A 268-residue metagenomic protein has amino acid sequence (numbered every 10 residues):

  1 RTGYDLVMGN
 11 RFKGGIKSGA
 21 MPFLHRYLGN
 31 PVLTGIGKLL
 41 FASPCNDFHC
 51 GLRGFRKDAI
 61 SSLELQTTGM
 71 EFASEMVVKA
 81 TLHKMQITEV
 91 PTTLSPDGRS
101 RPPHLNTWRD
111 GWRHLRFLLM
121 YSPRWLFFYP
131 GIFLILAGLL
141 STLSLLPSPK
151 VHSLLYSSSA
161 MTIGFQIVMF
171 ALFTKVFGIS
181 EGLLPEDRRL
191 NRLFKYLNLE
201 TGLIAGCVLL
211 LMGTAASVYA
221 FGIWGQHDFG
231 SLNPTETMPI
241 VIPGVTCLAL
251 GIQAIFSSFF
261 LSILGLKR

Functional and structural regions predicted by a protein language model:
R1-M70, D97-L115: Acceptor/aglycone-binding surface of glycosyltransferases and processive sugar-polymer synthases
A42, L65-R268: Hydrophobic helical membrane-anchoring modules
